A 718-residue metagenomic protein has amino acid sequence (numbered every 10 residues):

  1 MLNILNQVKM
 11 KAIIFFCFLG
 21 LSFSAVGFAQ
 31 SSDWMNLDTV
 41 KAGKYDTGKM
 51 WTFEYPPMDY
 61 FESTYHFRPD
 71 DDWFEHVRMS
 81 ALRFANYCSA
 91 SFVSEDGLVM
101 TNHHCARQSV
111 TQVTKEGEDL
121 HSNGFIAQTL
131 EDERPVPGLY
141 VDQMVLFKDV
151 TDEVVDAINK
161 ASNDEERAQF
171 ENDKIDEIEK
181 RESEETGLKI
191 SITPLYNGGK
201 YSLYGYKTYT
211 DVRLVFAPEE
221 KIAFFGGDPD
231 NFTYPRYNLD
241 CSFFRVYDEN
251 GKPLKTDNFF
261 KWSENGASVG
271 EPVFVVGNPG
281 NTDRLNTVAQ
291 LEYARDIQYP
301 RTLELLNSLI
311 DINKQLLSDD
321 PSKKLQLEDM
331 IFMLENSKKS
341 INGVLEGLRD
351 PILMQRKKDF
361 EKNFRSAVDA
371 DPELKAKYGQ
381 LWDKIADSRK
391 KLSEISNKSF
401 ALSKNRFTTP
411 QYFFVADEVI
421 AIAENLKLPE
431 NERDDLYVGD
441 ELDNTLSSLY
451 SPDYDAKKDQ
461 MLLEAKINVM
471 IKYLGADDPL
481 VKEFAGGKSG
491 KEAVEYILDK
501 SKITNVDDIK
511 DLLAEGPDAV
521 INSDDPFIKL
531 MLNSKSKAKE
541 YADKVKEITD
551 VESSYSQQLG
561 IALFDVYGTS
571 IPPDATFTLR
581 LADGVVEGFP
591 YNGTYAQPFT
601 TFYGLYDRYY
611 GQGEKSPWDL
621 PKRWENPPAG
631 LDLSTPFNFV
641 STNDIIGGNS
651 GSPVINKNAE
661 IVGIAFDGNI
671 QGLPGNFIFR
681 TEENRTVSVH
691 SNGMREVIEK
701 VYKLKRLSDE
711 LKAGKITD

Functional and structural regions predicted by a protein language model:
M1-N3, S22: Short intrinsically disordered, low-complexity coil segments enriched in acidic
L2, K9, I13, F28-D718: Terminal presequence/propeptide segments associated with secretion/organelle targeting and zymogen/polyprotein
I14-S24: Bacterial N-terminal signal peptides
